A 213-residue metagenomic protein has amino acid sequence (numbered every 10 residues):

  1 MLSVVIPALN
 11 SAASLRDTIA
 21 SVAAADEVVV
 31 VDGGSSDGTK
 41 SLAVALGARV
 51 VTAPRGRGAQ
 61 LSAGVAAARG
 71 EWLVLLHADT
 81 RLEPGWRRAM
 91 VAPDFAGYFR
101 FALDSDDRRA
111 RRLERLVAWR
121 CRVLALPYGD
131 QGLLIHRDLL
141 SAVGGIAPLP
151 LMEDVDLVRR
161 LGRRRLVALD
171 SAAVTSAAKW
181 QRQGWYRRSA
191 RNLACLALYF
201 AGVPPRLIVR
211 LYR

Functional and structural regions predicted by a protein language model:
M1-S3, E27, D156: Cell-envelope/extracellular polymer assembly enzymes that use nucleotide-activated donors
V5-A24: Short, well-formed alpha-helical segments that are part of the catalytic scaffolds of diverse glycosyltransferases
A13-D17, D37-L46: Acidic helix N-cap motif at the loop->helix transition within catalytic regions of sugar-transfer enzymes
S21, D32-S41, T80: A conserved acidic beta->alpha catalytic loop
G38, L76-V91, R159: Acidic donor-binding/catalytic loop of UDP-sugar-dependent glycosyltransferases, especially processive GT2
L73: Short aromatic/hydrophobic "clamp" motif used to bind/position activated sugar donors
P84-R109: Conserved donor NDP-sugar-binding/catalytic core segment of glycosyltransferases
R159-R213: Hydrophobic helical membrane-anchoring modules
